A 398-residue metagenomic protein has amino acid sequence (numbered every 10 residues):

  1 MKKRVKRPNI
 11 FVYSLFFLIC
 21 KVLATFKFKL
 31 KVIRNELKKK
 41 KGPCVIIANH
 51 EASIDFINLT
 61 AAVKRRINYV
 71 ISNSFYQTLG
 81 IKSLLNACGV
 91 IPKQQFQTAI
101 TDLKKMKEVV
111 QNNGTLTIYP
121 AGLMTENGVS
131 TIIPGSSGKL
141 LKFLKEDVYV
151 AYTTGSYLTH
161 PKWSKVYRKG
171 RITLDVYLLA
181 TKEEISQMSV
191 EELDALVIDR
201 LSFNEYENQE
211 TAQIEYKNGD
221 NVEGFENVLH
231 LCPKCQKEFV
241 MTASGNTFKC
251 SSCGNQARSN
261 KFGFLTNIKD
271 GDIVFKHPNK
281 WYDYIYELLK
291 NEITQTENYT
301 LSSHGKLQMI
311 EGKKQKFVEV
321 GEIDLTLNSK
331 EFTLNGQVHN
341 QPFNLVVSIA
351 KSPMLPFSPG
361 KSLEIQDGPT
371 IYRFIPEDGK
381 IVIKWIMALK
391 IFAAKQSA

Functional and structural regions predicted by a protein language model:
K3, P8-N9, Y13, F17 (+8 more regions): Soluble catalytic domains of membrane acyltransferases
A151-T153, V240-T242, A257, G321-S329 (+1 more regions): Broad, structure-driven detector of short, well-ordered beta-strand segments within folded domains
R171-L231, Q236-E238, T370-W385: A broadly conserved sequence feature marking short terminus-proximal activation segments in nucleic acid-centric
K217-D272: Cys/His-rich short segments
R258-V338: Long, charge-rich boundary regions
M309-K361, Y372-G379: Phosphoinositide-binding peripheral membrane targeting modules
L363-D367: Short, acidic/hydrophobic/Gly-rich beta-strand patch recurrent on exposed beta strands that often constitutes part
I381-A398: Terminal and domain-flanking low-complexity segments
